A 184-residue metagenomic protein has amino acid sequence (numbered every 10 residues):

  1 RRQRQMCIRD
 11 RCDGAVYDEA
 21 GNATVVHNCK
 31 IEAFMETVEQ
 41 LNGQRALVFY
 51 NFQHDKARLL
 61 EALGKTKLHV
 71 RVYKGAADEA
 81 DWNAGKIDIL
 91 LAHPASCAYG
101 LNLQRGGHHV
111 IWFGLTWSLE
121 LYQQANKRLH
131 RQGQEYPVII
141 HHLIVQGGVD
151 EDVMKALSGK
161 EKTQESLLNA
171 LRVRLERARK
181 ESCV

Functional and structural regions predicted by a protein language model:
R1-Q104, L168-V184: Conserved Helicase C-terminal RecA-like lobe
M6-C7, V48, V110, V138 (+1 more regions): Hydrophobic aliphatic residue packing
F49, A92-H93, W112-G114, L143-I144: Conserved beta-strand segments of the P-loop GTPase G domain that flank and frequently precede/overlap
E61-K65, Q104-H108, Q124-N126, K155-S158: Short, glycine/charged-enriched secondary-structure capping and boundary segments
L90, H109-V110, L129: Short, well-ordered beta-strand core segments
C97, T116-W117: Flexible glycine-rich beta->alpha loop in the catalytic core of nucleotide-sugar glycosyltransferases
N102-L115, I139-H142: A short beta-strand element within the Helicase C-terminal
W117-V184: A conserved SF2-helicase RecA2
